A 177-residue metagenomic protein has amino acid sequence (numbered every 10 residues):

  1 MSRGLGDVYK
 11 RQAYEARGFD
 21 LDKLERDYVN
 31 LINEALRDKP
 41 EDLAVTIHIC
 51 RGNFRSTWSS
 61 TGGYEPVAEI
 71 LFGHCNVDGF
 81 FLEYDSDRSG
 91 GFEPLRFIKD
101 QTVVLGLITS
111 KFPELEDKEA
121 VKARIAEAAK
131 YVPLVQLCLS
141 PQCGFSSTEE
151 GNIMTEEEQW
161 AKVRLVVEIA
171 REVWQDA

Functional and structural regions predicted by a protein language model:
M1-Y9: Single conserved hydrophobic/aromatic residue that forms the stacking wall/gate of nucleotide- or nucleobase-binding
D7, R55, F145-S147: Short, active-site-adjacent cap segments at secondary-structure transitions
K10-R17, T148-M154: Surface-exposed, active-site-proximal loop segments in enzymatic domains
Q12-D38, P66-F72, V167: Acidic, His- and aromatic-enriched active-site or binding-groove loops in soluble protein domains that engage sugars
D42, D176-A177: Flexible, glycine/charged-enriched surface loops at secondary-structure junctions
L43-F54: Aromatic-lined carbohydrate-recognition surfaces of secreted/lumenal glycan-active proteins
F54-T61, F112-E116: Active-site mouth loops of central-metabolism enzymes
P66-D176: Catalytic-face loop-and-helix region of soluble metabolic enzyme cores
